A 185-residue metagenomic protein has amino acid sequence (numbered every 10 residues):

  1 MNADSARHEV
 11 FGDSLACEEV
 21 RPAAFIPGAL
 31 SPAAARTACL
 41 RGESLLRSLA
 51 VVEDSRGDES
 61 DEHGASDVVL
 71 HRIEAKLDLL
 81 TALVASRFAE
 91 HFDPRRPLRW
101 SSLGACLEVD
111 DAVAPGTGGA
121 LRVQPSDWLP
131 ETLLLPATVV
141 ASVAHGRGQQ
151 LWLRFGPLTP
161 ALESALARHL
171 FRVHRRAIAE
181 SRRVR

Functional and structural regions predicted by a protein language model:
M1-W100, A105-R185: Structured alpha-helical
